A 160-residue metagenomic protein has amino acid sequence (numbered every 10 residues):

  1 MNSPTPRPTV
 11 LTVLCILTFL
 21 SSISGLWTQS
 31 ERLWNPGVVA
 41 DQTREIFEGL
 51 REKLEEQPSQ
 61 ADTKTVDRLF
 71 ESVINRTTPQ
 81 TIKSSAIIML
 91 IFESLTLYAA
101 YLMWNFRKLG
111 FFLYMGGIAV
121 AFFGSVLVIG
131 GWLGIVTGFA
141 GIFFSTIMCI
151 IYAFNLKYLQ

Functional and structural regions predicted by a protein language model:
N2-Q160: Topology signature of small-to-medium multi-pass alpha-helical membrane proteins
